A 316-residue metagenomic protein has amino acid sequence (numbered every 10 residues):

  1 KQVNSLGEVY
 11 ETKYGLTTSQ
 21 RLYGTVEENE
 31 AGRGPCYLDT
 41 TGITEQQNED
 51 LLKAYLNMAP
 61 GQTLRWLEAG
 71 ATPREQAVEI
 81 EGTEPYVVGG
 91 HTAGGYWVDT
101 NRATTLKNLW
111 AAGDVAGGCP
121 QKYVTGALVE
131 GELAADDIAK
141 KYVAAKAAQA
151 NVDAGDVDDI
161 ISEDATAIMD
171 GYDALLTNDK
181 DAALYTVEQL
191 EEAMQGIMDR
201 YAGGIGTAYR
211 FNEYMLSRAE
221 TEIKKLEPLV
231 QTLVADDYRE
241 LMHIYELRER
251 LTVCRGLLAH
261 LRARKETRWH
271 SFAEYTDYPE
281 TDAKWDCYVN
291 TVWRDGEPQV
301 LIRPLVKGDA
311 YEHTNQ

Functional and structural regions predicted by a protein language model:
K1-E79, P85-V87, L128, D137-V143: An anion/pyrophosphate-binding glycine-rich loop and adjacent beta-alpha core in soluble alpha-beta enzymes
V3, E8-T12, H91, W97-A111 (+1 more regions): Glycine- and aromatic-enriched mobile tails/lids
